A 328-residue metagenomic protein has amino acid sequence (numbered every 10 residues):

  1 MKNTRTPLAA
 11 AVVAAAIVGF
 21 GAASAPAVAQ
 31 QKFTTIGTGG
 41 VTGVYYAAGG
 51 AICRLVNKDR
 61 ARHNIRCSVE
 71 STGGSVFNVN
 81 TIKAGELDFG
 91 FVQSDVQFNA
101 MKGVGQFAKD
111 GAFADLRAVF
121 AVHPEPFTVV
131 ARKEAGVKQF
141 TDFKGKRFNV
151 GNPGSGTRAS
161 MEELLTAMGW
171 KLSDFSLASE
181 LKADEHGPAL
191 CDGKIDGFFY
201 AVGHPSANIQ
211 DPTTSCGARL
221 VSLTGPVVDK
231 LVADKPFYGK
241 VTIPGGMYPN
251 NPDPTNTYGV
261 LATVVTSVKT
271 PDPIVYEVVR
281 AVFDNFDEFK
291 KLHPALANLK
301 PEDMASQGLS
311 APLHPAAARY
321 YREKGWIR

Functional and structural regions predicted by a protein language model:
M1-R5: N-terminal secretory signal peptides that target proteins for export/translocation
A10-G21: Bacterial N-terminal signal peptides
G21-A29: Sec/Tat signal peptide C-region and signal peptidase I cleavage site
Q30-K144, N152, L220: Short, glycine-/small- and polar/acidic-enriched structural segments that line small-molecule recognition paths
F33-D59, E125-D192, D287, Q307 (+1 more regions): Bilobed "Venus flytrap"/periplasmic-binding protein-like clamshell domains and structurally analogous long
S94-V96, G105-Q106, A135, L172-T270: Pocket-lining segment of extracytoplasmic ligand-binding domains
K146-E163, F237-N298, D303-S306: Ligand-binding clefts/hinges and TM-proximal coupling segments of bilobed small-molecule sensing domains
E185, D192-G193, V202-L220, K230-A233 (+2 more regions): An extracytoplasmic/periplasmic, membrane-proximal ligand-sensing/linker region
